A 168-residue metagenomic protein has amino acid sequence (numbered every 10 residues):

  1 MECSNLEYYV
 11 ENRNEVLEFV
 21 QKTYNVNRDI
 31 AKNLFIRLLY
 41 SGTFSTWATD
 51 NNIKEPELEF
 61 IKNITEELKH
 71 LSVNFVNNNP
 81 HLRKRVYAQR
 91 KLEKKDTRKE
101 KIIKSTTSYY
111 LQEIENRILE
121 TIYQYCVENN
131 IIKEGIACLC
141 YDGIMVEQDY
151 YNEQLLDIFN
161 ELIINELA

Functional and structural regions predicted by a protein language model:
M1-I102: Helical catalytic core of nucleic-acid polymerases
Q21, K32, I103-T106, I131-K133 (+1 more regions): Active-site-adjacent structural elements in folded domains
F35, G135-Q148: Catalytic palm active-site di-aspartate
Y40, Y123-I131, D149, I164: Hydrophobic alpha-helix feature that most strongly marks membrane-spanning transmembrane helices and their immediate
T43-S45, M145-E147, E153: Flexible loop/turn segments at secondary-structure boundaries
K104-E120: Conserved pre-motif C helix in the palm subdomain of viral-like polymerases
R117-Y141: Active-site palm subdomain of RNA-directed nucleic acid polymerases
Y151-A168: Polymerase palm active-site segment centered on the conserved acidic dipeptide of motif C
